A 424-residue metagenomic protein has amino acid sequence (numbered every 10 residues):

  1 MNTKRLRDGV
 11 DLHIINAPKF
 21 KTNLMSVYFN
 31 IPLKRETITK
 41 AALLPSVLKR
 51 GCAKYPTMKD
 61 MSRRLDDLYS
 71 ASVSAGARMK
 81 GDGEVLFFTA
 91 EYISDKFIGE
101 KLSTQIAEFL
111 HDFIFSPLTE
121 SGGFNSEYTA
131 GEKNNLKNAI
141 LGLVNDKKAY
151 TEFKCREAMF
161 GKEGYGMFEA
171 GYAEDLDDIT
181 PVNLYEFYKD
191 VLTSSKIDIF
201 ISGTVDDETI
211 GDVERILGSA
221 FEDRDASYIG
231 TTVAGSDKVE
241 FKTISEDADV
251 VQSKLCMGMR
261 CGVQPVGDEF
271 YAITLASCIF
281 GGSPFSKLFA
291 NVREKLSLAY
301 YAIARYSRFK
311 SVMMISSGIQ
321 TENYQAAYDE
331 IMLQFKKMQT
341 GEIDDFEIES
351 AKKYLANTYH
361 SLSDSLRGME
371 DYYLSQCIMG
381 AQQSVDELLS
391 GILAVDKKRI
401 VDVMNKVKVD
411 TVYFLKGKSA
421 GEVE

Functional and structural regions predicted by a protein language model:
M1-L24: N- or domain-start disorder-to-order transition segments that initiate the globular core
I15, K21-A41, M58-D112, A149-G171 (+6 more regions): M16 family metallopeptidases and their MPP-like homologs
A41-K49: Active-site SXXK
G51-K54, D95-I98, S116-N125: Short, polar/flexible loop-turn hinges at active-site or ligand-entry regions and domain interfaces
S62, S116-I140, S227-S236, L333-L362: Acidic/histidine-enriched alpha-helical segments
Y165, E169, E174, D190-S194 (+2 more regions): An aromatic/glycine/proline-enriched structural segment found at the starts of mature extracellular/organellar domains
V250, K254, G262-G282, L288: A conserved active-site cap/scaffold subdomain adjacent to cofactor or substrate pockets
